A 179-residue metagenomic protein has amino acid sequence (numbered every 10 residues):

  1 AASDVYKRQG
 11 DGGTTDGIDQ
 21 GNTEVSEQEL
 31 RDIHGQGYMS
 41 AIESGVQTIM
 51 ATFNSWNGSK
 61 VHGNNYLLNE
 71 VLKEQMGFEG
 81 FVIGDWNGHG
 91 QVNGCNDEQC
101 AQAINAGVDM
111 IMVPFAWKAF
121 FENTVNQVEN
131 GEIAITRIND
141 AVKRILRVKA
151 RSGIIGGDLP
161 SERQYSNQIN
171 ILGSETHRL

Functional and structural regions predicted by a protein language model:
A1-L179: Glycoside hydrolase catalytic-domain context in secreted enzymes
